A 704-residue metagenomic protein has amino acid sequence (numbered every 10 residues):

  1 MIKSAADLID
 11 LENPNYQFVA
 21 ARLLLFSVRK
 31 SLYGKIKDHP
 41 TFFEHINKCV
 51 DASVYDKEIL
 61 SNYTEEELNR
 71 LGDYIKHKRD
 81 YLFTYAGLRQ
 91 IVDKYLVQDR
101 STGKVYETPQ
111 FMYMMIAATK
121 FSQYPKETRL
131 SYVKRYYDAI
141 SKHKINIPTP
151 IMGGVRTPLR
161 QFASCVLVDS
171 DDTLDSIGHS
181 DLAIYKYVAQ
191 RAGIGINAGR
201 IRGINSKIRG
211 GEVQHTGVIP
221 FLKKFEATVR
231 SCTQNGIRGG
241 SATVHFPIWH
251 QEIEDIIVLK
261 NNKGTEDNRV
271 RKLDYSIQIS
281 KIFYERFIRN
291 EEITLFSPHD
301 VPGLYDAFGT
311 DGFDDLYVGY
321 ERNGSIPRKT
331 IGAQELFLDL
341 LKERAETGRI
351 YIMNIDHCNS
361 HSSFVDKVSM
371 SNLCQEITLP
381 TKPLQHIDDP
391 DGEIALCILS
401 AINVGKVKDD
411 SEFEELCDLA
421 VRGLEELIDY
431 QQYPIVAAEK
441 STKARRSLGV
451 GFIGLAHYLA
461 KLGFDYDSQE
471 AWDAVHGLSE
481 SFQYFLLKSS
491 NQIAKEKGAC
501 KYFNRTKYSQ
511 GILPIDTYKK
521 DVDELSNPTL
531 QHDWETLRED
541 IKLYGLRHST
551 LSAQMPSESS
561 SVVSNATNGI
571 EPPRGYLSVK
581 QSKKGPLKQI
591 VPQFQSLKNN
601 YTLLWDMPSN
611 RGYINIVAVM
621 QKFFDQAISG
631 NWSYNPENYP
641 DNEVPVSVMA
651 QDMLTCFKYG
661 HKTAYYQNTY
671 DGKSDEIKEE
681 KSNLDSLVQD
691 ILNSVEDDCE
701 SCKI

Functional and structural regions predicted by a protein language model:
I2-M114, A118, S131-Y137: Core nucleic-acid recognition elements
P14-V50, R89, I279-K281, G309 (+9 more regions): Terminal amphipathic helices with adjacent charged low-complexity linkers/tails
E67-K76, D80-I91, L373-K382, L424 (+3 more regions): Catalytic alpha/beta core of large soluble enzyme barrels
V97, K104, F111, I116-R129 (+9 more regions): Function-dense linear segments that define catalytic or interfacial modules in macromolecule-processing proteins
A139, T157, D181, C417-E439 (+2 more regions): Internal maturation/activation junctions in enzymes
E212-A227, L604-D606: Glycine- and Gly-Pro-enriched alpha-helical subdomains that act as flexible, kink-prone "lid/hinge" or packing modules
V258-L259, R271-T347: Polar, glycine-rich mid-to-C-terminal structural blocks that act as macromolecule-binding/assembly scaffolds
K678-I704: Acidic, low-complexity intrinsically disordered tails
